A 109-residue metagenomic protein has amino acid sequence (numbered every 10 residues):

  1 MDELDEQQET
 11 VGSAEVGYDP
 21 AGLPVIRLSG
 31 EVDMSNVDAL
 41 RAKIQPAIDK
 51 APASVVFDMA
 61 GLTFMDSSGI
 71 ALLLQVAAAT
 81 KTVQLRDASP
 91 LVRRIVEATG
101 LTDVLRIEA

Functional and structural regions predicted by a protein language model:
E3-A42: STAS-typified acidic loop motif
D5-T10, A98-A109: Short, charged, intrinsically disordered terminal tails
E31-L105: Amphipathic alpha-helical interaction surfaces in cytosolic regulatory modules
